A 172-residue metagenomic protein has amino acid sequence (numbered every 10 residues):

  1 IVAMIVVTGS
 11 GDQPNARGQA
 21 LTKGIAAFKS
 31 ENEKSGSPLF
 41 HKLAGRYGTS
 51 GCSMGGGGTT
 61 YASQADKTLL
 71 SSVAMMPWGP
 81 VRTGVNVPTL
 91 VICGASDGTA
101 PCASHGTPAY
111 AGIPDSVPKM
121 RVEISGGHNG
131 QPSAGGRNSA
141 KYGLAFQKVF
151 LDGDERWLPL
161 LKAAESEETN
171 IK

Functional and structural regions predicted by a protein language model:
I1-D12: Conserved alpha/beta-hydrolase
V7-G9, P77, G126: Active-site loop/turn elements of alpha/beta-hydrolase fold enzymes, especially the short glycine-/histidine-rich
Q13-G57: Gly/Ser-rich "nucleophile elbow"/oxyanion-hole loop immediately N-terminal to the catalytic nucleophile in hydrolases
S35, M76-P80, A103-Y110: Alpha-helical scaffolding within the catalytic cores of extracellular/periplasmic polymer-degrading hydrolases
G58-A62: Hydrolases whose catalytic domains are alpha/beta-hydrolase-1, hotdog thioesterase, or metallo-beta-lactamase-like
K67-G79, R121: A conserved short beta-strand
V85-D154: Active-site-adjacent alpha-helix of alpha/beta-hydrolase-fold enzymes
